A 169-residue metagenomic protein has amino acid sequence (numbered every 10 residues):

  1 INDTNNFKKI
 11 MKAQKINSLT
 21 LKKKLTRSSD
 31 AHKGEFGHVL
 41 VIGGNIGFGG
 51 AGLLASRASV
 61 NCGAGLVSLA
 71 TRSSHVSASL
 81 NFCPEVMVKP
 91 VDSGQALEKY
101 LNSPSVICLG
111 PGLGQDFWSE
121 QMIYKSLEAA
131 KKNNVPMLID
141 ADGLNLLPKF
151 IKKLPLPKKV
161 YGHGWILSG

Functional and structural regions predicted by a protein language model:
I1-A141, N145-G169: Small-residue (G/A/S/T)-rich helix-start motifs and N-terminal tracts that mark the onset
